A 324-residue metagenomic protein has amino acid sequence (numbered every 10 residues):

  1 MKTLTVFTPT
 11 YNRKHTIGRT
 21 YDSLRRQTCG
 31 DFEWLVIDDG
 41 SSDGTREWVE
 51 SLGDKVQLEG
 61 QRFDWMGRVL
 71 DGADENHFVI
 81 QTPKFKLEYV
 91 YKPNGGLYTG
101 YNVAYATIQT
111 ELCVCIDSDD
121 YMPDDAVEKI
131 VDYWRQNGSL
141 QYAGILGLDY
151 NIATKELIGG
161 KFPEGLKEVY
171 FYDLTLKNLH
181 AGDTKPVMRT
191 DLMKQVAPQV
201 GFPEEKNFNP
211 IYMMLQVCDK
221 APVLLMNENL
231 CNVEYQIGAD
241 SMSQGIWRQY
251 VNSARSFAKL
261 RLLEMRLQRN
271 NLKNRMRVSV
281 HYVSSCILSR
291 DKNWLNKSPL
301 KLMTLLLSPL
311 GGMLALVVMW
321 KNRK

Functional and structural regions predicted by a protein language model:
R13-R26: Short, well-formed alpha-helical segments that are part of the catalytic scaffolds of diverse glycosyltransferases
S23, D38-E47, D117: A conserved acidic beta->alpha catalytic loop
D31-G40, R68, V90: Short beta-strand/loop segment that forms part of the nucleotide-sugar
Y91-I108: Glycine-rich, basic loop-to-helix element that forms the pyrophosphate-binding segment of sugar-nucleotide handling
C113: Short aromatic/hydrophobic "clamp" motif used to bind/position activated sugar donors
D125-G159: Conserved donor NDP-sugar-binding/catalytic core segment of glycosyltransferases
L157-Q244: Conserved nucleotide-sugar donor-binding catalytic segment
N227-K324: C-terminal subregions of glycosyltransferases and related glycan-biosynthesis enzymes
